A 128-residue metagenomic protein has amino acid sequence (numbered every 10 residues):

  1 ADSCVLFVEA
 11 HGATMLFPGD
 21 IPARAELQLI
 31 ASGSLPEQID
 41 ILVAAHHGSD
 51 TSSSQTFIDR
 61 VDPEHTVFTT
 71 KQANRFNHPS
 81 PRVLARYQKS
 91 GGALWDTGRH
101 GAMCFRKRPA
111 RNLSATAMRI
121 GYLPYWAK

Functional and structural regions predicted by a protein language model:
A1-P79: Active-site-proximal loop/helix segments of hydrolase catalytic cores
Q72-K128: Binuclear metal-ion centers of metallo-dependent hydrolases, dominated by the metallo-beta-lactamase
